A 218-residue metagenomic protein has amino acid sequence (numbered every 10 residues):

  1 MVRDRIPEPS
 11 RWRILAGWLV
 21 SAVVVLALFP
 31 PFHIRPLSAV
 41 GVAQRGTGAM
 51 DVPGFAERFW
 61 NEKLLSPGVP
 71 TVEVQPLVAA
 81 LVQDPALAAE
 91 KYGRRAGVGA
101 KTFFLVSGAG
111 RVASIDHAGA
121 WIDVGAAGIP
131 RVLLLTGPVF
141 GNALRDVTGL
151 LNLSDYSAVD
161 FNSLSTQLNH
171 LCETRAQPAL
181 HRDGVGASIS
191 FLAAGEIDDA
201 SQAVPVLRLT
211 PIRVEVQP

Functional and structural regions predicted by a protein language model:
V2-P218: OB-fold and OB-like single-stranded nucleic-acid-recognition modules and their adjacent interaction interfaces
